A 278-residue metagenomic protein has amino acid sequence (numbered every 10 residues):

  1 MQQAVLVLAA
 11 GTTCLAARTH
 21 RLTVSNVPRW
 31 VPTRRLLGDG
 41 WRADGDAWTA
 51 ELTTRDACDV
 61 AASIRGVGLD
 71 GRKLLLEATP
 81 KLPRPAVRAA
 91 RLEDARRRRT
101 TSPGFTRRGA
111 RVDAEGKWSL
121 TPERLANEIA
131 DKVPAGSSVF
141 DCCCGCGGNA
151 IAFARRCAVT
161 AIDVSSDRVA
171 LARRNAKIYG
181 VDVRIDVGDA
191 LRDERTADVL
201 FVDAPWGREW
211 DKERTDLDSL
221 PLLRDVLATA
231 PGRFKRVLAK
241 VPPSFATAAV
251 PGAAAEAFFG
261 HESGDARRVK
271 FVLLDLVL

Functional and structural regions predicted by a protein language model:
H20-W30, R34-A43, A47-S137: S-adenosyl-L-methionine
S137-G145: Conserved class I S-adenosyl-L-methionine
C146-C157: Conserved SAM-binding loop of SAM-dependent methyltransferases across substrates and taxa, primarily the Class I
V159-D163: Conserved SAM-binding motif I beta-strand of class I
A172-R173: Conserved SAM-binding loop
V187-R192: Conserved SAM/SAH-binding loop
V199-G260: S-adenosylmethionine
V250-L278: Class I S-adenosyl-L-methionine
